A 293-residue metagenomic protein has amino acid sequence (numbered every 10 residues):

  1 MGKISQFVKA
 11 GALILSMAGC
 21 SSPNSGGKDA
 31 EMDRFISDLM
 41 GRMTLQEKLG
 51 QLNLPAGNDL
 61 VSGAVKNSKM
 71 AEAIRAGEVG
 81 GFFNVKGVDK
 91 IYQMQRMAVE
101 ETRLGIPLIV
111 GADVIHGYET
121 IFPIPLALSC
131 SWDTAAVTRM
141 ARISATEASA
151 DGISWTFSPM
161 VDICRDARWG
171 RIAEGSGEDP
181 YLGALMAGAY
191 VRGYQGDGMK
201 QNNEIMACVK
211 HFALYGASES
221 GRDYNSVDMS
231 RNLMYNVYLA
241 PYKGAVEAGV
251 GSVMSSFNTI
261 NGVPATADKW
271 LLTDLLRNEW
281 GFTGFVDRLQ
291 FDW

Functional and structural regions predicted by a protein language model:
M1-K28: Bacterial Sec-dependent N-terminal signal peptides
C20-W293: Glycoside hydrolase catalytic-domain context in secreted enzymes
